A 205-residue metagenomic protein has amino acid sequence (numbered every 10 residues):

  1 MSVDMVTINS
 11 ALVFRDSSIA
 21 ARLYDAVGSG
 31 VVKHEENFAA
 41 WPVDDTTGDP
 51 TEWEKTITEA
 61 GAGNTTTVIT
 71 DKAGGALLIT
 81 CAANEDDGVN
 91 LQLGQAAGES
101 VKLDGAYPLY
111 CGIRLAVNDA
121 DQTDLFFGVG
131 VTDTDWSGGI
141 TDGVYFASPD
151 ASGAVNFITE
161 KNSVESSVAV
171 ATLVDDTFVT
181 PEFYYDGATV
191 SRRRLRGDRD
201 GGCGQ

Functional and structural regions predicted by a protein language model:
V3-E59: Extracellular carbohydrate-recognition regions
V32-E35, P108-G112, F178-T180: Intrinsic-disorder/low-complexity, polar/charged segments enriched in Ser/Thr/Lys/Arg/Asp/Glu/Gln
T47-L78: Extracellular glycan-recognition surfaces and repeat-rich motifs
A62, D121-F127, P181-F183: A structural signal for the main folded, soluble domain(s) of proteins
L78-V155: Secretory/extracellular carbohydrate-interaction modules and structurally similar beta-sandwich "look-alikes"
F157-T180: Short, aromatic/His-centered strand-loop micro-motif at the edge of beta-sheets
V168-V170, L195-Q205: Short, solvent-exposed beta-strand-to-loop segments that form ligand-recognition rims of beta-rich domains
T177-S191: Localized edge beta-strand/strand-to-loop motifs within extracellular or lumenal beta-rich domains
